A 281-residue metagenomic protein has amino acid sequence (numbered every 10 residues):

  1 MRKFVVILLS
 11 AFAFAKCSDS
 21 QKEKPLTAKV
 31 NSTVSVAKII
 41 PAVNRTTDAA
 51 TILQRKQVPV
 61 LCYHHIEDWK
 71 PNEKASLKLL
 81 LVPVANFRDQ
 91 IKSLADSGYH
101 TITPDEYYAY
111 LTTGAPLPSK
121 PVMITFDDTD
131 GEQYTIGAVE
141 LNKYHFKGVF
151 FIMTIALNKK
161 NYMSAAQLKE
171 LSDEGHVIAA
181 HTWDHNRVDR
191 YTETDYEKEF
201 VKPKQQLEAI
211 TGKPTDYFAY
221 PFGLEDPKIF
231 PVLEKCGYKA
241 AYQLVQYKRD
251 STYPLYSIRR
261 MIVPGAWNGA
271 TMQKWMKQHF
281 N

Functional and structural regions predicted by a protein language model:
F4-F12: Sec-dependent N-terminal signal peptides
K16-S20: Bacterial signal peptide processing site
E23-I124, G131-E132, R190-N281: C-terminal active-site subregion of NodB/CE4 polysaccharide deacetylases
I124-T125, I178: Residue-level marker for buried hydrophobic side chains located in beta-strands that build the well-ordered beta-sheet
A138-F146, M163-A180: Acidic (Asp/Glu)-rich catalytic clusters
F151, H181, A241-Q243: Short beta-strand and adjacent tight-turn residues that come in two discontinuous sequence segments and form the edges
N161-L168, D195-E199: Charged helix-capping and loop-helix junction motifs
A179-Y191: Substrate-binding clefts and substrate-entry loops adjacent to catalytic sites of polymer-processing enzymes acting on
